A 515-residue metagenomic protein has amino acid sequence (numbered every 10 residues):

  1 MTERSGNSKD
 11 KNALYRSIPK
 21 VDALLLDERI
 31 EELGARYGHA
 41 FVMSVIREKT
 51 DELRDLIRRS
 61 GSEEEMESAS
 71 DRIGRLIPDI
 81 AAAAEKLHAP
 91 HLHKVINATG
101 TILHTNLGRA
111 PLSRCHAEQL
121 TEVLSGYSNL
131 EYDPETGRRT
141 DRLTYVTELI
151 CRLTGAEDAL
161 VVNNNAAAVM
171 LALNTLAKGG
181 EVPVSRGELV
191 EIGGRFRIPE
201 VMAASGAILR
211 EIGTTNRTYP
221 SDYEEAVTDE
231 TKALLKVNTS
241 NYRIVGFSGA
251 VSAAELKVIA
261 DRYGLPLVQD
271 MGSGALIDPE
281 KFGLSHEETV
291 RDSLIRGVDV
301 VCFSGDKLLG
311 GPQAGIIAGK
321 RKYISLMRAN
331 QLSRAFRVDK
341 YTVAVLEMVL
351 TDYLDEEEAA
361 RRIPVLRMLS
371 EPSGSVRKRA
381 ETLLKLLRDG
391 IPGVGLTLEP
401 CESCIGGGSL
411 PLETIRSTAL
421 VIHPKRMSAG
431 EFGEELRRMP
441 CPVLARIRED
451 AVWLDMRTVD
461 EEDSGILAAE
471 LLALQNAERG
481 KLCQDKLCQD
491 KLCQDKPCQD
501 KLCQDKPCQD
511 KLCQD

Functional and structural regions predicted by a protein language model:
T2-A84: Long amphipathic alpha-helical segments
I18-P19, I96-G100, L309-P312, I415 (+1 more regions): Short Gly/Ser/Thr- and Asp/Glu-enriched loop/turn motifs at secondary-structure junctions
I46, D51, A98-T99, R109-E135: Glycine-rich phosphate-binding segment of PLP-dependent enzymes
E63-L112, Q119: Long amphipathic N-terminal alpha/beta scaffold segment
A89, P134-Y353, R388, E470: Conserved PLP-enzyme active-site core in the AAT-like
K322, N330, V338-D389, E399-E402 (+1 more regions): Structural motif of enzymes handling amino- and sulfur-group chemistry
S373, R377-E462, I466-L467: Conserved C-terminal alpha-helix-loop-beta "cap" of PLP-dependent enzymes that closes/shapes the active-site mouth
K481-Q514: Long, intrinsically disordered low-complexity tandem-repeat segments
